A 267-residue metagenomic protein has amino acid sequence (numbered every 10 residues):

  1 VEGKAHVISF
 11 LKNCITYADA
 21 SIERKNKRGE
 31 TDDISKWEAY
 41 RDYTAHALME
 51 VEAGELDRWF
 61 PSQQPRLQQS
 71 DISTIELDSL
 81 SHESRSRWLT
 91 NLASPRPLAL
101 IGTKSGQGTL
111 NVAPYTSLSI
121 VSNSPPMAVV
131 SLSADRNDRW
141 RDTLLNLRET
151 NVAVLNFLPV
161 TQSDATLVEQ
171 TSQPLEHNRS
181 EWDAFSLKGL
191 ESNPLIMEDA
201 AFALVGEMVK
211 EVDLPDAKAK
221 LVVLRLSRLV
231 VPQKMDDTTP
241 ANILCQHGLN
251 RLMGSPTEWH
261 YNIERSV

Functional and structural regions predicted by a protein language model:
V1-V267: Basic, polyanion-binding surface patches
